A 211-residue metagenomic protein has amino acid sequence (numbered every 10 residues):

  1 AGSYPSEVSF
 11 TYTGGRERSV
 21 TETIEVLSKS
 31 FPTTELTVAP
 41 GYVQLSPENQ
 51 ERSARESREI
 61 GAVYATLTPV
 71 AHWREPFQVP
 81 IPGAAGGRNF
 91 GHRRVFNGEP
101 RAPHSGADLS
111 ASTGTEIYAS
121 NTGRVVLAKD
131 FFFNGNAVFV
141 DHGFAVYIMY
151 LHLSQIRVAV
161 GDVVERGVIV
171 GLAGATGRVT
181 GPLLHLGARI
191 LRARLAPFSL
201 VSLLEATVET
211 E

Functional and structural regions predicted by a protein language model:
A1-K29: Cationic-aromatic interfacial patches
Y4, Y12, Y42, Y64 (+2 more regions): Sequence-level detector for tyrosine residue identity
V20-N134: Surface-exposed, glycine-biased beta-strand/turn segments
P80-E211: Catalytic cores of peptidoglycan-degrading enzymes
